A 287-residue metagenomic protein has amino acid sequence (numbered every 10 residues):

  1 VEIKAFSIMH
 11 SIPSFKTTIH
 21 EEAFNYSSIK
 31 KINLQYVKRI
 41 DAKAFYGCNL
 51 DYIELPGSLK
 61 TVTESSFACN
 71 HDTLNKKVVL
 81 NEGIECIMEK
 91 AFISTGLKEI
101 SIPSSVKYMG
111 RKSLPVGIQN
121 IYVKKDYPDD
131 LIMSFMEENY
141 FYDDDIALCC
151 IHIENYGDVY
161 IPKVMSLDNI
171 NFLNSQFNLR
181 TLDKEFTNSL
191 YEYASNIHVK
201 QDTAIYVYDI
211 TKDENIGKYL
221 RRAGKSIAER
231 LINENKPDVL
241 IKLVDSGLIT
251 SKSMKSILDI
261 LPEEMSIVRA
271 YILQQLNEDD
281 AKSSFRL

Functional and structural regions predicted by a protein language model:
V1-T18, Y26-R39, C48-T61, H71-C86 (+6 more regions): Structural signature of tandem-repeat unit edges
L231, I260-L261: Ankyrin-repeat helical register
V239, I267-V268: Conserved ankyrin/ankyrin-like repeat signature
S251-L258, S283-F285: Boundary/linker segments of alpha-helical solenoid repeat arrays
I267, L273-S283: Short, amphipathic alpha-helical interaction segments positioned at domain boundaries
